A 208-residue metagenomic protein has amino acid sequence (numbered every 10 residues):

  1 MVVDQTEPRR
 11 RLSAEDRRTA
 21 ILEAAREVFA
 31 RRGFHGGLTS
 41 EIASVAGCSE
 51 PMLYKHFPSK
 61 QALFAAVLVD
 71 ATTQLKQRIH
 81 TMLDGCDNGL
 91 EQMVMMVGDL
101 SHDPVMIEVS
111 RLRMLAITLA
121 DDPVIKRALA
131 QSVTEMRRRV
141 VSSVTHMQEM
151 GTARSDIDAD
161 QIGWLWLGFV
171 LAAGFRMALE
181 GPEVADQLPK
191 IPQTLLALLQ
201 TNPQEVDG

Functional and structural regions predicted by a protein language model:
M1-D16, P203-G208: N-terminal intrinsically disordered/low-complexity leader segments
R17-A25, I42, V67-A71, L75 (+1 more regions): Generic hydrophobic, amphipathic alpha-helix propensity
A20, V28-A62, A66: Helix-turn-helix
A24-V28, D99: Short amphipathic alpha-helical elements of helix-turn-helix/winged-helix folds
R31-H35, C86, M150: Short coil/turn segments at alpha/beta junctions that flank glycine-rich nucleotide-binding fingerprints
A66, Q77-S110, A159-W166, P189-P192: Hydrophobic alpha-helical connector segments
Q92, P104-K126, F175: Amphipathic alpha-helical segments used for helix-helix packing
K126-A130, T134, Q148-L195, V206-G208: Hydrophobic/aromatic-rich alpha-helical bundle segments in the mid-to-C-terminal region
